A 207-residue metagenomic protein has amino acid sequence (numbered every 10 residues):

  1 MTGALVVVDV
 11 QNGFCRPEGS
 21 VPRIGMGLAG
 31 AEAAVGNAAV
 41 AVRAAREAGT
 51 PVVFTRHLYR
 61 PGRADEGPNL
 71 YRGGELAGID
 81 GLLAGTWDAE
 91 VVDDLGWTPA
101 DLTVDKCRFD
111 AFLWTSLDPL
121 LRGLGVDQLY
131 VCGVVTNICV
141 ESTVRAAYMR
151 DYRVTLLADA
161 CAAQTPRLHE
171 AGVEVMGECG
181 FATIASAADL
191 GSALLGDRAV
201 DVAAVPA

Functional and structural regions predicted by a protein language model:
M1-A4, V40-A48, D65, R72-A207: Active-site-adjacent betaalpha module
V6-Q11: N-terminal nucleotide-binding beta1-loop-alpha1 segment
N12, Y59-P61, C161-A163: Solvent-exposed loop/turn segments at secondary-structure junctions within structured extracellular/periplasmic domains
G13-E18, G62-A64: Short acidic/His/Gly/Ser-rich catalytic and metal-binding motifs that mark active-site loops of diverse hydrolases
G19-A45, G49-P51: A short alpha/beta connector and helix-capping loop motif
G19-M26, N69-A77: Short glycine/proline- and charge-enriched loop/turn segments that cap or connect secondary-structure elements
T50-H57, L157: Short beta-strand segments at enzyme active-site cores
R56-L70: A basic- and aromatic-enriched beta-loop-alpha substructure that forms the phosphate/nucleotide- and DNA/RNA-contacting
